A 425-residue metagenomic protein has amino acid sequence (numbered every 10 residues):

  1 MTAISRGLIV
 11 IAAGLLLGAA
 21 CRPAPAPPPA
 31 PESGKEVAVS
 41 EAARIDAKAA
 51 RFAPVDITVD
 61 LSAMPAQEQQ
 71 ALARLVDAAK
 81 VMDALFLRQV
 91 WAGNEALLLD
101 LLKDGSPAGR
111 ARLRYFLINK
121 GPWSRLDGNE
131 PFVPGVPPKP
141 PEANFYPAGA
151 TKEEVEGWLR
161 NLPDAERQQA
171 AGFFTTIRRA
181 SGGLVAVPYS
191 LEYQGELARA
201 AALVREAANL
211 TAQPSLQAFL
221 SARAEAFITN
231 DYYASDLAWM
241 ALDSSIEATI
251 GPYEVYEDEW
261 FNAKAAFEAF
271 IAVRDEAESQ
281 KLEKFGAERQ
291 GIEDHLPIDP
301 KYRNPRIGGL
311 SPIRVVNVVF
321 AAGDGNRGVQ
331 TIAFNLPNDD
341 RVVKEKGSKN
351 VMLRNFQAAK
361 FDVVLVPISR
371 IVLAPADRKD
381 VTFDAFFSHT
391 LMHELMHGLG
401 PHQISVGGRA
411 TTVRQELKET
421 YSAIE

Functional and structural regions predicted by a protein language model:
M1-I9: Bacterial N-terminal signal peptides that target proteins for export
L17-A20: C-terminal motif of bacterial Sec signal peptides marking the signal peptidase cleavage site
R22-A24: Bacterial signal peptide processing site
G34-F219: N-terminal helix-rich structural modules
Y189-R378, T382: Contiguous, non-catalytic segments that form substrate-binding/exosite surfaces or channel walls
K379-S388, K418-I424: Secondary-structure capping and boundary motifs in well-ordered enzyme cores
S388-H402: Active-site recognition of the HExxH zinc-binding catalytic motif
P401-I424: Post-HEXXH active-site segment of zinc metalloproteases
